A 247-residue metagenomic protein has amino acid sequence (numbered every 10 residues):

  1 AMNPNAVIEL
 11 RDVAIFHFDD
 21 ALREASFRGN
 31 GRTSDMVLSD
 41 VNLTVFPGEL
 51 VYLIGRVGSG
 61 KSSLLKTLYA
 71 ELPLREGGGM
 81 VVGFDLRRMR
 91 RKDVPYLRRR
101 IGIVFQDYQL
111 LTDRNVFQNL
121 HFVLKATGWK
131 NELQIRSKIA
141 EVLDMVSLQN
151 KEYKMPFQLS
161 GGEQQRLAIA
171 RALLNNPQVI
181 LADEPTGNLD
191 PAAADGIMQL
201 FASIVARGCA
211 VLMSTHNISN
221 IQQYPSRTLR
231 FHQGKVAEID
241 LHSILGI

Functional and structural regions predicted by a protein language model:
Y69: Helix-to-loop junction immediately C-terminal to a conserved catalytic motif
G77-D85: Conserved ABC transporter NBD signature motif
L86-G102, E132, A206: ABC ATPase NBD coupling module
M155-L159, E163: Conserved ABC ATPase signature
L174-Q178: A short, proline-enriched helix->beta-strand linker immediately N-terminal to the Walker B motif in ABC-type P-loop
I180-D183: Catalytic Walker B motif of ABC-type/P-loop ATPase nucleotide-binding domains
P191-A193: Helix N-cap at the start of a conserved alpha-helix in ABC-type nucleotide-binding domains
